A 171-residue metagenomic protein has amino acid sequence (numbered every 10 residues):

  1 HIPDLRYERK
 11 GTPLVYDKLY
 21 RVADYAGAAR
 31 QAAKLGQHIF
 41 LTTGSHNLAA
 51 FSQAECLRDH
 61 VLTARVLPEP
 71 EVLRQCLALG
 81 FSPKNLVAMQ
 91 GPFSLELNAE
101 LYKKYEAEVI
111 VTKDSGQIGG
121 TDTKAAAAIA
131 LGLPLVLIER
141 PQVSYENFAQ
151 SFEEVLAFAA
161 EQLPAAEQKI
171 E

Functional and structural regions predicted by a protein language model:
H1, A33, C56, A126-I129: Anion (oxyanion) recognition and catalysis
H1-P3, H60, A130-P134: A short helix->loop->beta-strand "cap" motif at the edges of active sites that frequently abuts
H1-Q31: Glycine/small-residue-rich loop that forms an oxyanion/phosphate-binding "nest" at active or ligand-binding sites
Y7-T12, S115, R140-V143: Short, ordered loop/turn segments at secondary-structure junctions
K18-Y25, N147-F158: Short acidic-hydrophobic, aromatic-tinged amphipathic segments that line or gate anion-handling sites
Q37-H38, T42-L86, L95: Anionic-ligand binding region
E69-V72, P134-E146: Short, flexible loop segments at boundaries between secondary-structure elements
L77-P83, M89-E100, K104-L131, V136 (+1 more regions): A C-terminal functional module that forms or caps the active site or interfaces directly with catalytic machinery
